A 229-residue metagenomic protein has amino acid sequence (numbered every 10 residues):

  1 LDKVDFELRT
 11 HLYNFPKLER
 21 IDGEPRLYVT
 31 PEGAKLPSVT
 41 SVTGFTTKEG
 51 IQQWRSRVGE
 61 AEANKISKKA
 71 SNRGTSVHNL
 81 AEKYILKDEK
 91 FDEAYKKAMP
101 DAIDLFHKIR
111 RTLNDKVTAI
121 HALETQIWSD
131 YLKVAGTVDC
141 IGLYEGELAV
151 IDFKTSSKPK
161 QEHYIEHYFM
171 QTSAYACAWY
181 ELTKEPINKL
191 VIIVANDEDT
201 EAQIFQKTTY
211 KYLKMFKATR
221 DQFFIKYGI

Functional and structural regions predicted by a protein language model:
L1-A135: Metal-dependent nuclease catalytic cores that hydrolyze phosphodiester bonds in DNA/RNA, characterized by
D5, Y227-G228: Generic detector of intrinsically disordered, low-complexity segments in short proteins and peptide precursors
A122-Y227: Mg2+/Mn2+-dependent nuclease catalytic core
